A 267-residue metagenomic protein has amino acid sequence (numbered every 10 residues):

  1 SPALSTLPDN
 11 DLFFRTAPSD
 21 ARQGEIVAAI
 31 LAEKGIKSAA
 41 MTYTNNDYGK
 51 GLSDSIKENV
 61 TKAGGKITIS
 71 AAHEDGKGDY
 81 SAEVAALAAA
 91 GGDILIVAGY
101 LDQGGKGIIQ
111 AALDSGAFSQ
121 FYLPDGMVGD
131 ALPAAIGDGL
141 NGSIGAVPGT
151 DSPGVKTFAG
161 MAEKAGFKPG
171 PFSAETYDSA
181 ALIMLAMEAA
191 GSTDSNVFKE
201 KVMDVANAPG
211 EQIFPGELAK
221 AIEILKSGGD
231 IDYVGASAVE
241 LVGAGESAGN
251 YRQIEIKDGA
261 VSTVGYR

Functional and structural regions predicted by a protein language model:
S1-R267: Extracytosolic ligand-binding ectodomains
